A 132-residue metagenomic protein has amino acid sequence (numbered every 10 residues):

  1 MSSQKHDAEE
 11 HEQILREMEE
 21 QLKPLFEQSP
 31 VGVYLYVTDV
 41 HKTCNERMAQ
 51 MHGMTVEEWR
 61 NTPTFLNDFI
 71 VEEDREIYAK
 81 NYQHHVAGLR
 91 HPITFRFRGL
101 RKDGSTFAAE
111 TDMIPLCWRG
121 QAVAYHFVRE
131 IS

Functional and structural regions predicted by a protein language model:
M1-E20, R129-S132: PAS-associated C-terminal cap
M1-S3, T111-V128: Short loop/turn elements at sensory-signaling interfaces that couple input to output
I14-D39, Q50: PAS/LOV and related PAS-like sensory modules
H41-T43: Conserved hydrophobic beta-strand signature of PAS-family and PAS-like sensory domains
M48-N61: PAS/PAS-like sensory domain cap-loop motif
R60-E73: PAS-family sensory/regulatory domains
I70-Q83: PAS/Per-ARNT-Sim sensory domains
V86, R96-G104: PAS-family sensory domains
